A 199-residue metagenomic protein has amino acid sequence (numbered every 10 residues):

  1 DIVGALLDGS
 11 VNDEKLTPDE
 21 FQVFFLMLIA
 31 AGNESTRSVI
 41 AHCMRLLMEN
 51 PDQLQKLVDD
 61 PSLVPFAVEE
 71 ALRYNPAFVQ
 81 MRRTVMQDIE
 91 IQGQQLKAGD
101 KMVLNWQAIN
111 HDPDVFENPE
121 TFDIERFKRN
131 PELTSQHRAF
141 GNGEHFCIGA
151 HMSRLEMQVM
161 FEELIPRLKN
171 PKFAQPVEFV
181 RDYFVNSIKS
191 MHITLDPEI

Functional and structural regions predicted by a protein language model:
D1-I199: Cytochrome P450
